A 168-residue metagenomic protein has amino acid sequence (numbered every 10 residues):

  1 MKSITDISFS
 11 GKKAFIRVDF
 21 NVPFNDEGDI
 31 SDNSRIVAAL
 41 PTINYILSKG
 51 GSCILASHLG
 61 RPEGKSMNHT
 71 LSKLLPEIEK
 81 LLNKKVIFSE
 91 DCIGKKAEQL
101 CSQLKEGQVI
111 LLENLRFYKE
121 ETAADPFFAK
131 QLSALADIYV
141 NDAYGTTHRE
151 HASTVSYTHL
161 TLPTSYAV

Functional and structural regions predicted by a protein language model:
M1-L160, S165: Active-site loop-to-helix "anion-binding N-cap" substructures in soluble metabolic enzymes
